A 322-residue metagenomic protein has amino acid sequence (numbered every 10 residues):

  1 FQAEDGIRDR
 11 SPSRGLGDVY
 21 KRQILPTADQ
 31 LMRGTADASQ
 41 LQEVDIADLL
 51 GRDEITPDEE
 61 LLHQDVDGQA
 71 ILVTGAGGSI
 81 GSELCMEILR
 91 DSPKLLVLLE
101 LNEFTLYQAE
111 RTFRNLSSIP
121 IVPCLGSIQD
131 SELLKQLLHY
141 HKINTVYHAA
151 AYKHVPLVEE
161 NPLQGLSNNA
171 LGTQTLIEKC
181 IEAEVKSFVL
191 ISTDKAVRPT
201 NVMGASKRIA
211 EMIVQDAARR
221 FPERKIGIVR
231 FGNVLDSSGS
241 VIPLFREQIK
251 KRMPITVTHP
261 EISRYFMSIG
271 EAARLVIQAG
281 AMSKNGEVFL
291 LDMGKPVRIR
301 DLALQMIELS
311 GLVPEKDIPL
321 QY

Functional and structural regions predicted by a protein language model:
F1-Y20: Single conserved hydrophobic/aromatic residue that forms the stacking wall/gate of nucleotide- or nucleobase-binding
R14-A70, I181: Flexible, Lys/Arg-rich cytosolic regulatory linkers and terminal tails that connect or flank
L25-A36, H148, Y152-E211, D216-A217: Conserved Rossmann-fold NAD(P)-dependent oxidoreductase catalytic core, especially the SDR/UDP-sugar
I71-G77, S82-E87: N-terminal Rossmann NAD(P)H-binding glycine-rich loop of SDR-like oxidoreductase domains
L125-K142: Conserved Rossmann-fold cofactor-binding substructure of NAD(P)-dependent oxidoreductases
I213-R264, E287-V288, L320-Q321: Conserved beta-loop-beta element that borders a ligand/cofactor-binding pocket
S237-L244, T258-I277, R298-M306: Substrate-positioning beta->alpha
M282-Y322: Mid/C-terminal beta-alpha module of Rossmann-like enzyme folds, strongest in SDR-family dehydrogenases/epimerases
